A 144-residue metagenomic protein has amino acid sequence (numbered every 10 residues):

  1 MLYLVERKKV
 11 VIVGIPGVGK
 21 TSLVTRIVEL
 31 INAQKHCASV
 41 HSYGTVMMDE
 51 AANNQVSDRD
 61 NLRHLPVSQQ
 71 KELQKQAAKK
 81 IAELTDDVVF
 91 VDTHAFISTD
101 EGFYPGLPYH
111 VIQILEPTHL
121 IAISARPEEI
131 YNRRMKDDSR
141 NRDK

Functional and structural regions predicted by a protein language model:
I12: Hydrophobic anchor at the beta1->P-loop junction of P-loop NTPases
I15: P-loop (Walker A) phosphate-binding loop of NTP-binding proteins
K20: Conserved lysine of the Walker
L23: Hydrophobic positions on the alpha1 helix immediately C-terminal to the Walker A/P-loop
E29-S39: Post-Walker A helix-loop "phosphate-sensing" segment adjacent to the P-loop in P-loop NTPases
S39, Y43-P105: ATP-dependent small-molecule kinase phosphotransfer cores that center on conserved nucleotide phosphate-binding segments
S68, M135-K144: Small-molecule kinase domains that catalyze NTP-dependent phosphoryl transfer to phosphate-bearing small molecules
T93-D137: ATP-dependent NMP and nucleoside kinases share a basic, alpha-helical "lid"
